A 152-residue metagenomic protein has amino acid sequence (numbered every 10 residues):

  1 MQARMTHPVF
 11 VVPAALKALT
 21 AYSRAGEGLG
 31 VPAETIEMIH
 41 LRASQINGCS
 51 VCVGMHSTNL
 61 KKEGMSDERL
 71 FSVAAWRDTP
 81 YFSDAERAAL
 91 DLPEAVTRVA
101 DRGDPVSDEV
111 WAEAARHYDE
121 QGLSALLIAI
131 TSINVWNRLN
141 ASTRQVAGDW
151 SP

Functional and structural regions predicted by a protein language model:
M1-P152: Hydrophobic alpha-helical segments
